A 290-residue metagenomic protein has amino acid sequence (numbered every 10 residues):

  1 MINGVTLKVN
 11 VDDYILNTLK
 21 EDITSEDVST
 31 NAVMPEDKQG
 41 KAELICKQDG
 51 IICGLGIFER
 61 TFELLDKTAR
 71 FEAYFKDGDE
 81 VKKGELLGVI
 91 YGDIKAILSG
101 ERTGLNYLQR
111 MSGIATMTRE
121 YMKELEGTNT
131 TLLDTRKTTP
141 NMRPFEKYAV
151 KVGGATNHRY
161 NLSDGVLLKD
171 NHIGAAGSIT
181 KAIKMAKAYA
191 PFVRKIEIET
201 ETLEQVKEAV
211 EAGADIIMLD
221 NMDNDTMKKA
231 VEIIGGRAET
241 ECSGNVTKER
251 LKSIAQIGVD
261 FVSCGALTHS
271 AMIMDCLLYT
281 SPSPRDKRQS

Functional and structural regions predicted by a protein language model:
I2-A212, I216, D225-I233, E239-C242 (+2 more regions): Acidic/glycine-rich phosphate/pyrophosphate-binding loops and surrounding catalytic core that coordinate Mg2+
L219: Active-site core of metal-dependent hydrolases
M222: Short beta->alpha hinge that forms the Motif I/post-I loop of the SAM-binding pocket
G244-T247: Active-site glycine- and acidic-residue-rich loops that bind and position anionic ligands or nucleotide-like cofactors
S263, L278: Conserved, well-ordered active-site substructure
Y279-P284: Conserved small/polar residues in nucleotide/adenosyl-binding loops
